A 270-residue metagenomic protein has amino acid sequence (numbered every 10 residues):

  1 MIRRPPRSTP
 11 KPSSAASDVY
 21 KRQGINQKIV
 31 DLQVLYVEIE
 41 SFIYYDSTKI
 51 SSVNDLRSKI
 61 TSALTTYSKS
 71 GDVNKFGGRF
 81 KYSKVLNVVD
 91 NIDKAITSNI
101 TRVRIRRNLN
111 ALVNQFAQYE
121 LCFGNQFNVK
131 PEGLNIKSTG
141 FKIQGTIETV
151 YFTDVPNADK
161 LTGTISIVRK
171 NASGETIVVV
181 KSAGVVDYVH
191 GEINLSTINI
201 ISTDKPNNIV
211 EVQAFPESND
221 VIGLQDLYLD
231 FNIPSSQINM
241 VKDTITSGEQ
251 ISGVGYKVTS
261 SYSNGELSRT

Functional and structural regions predicted by a protein language model:
M1-A16, Y20: Single conserved hydrophobic/aromatic residue that forms the stacking wall/gate of nucleotide- or nucleobase-binding
S17, E132-V179: Structural flexibility/helix-modulation signal
D18-R79, D226-T270: Acidic, glycine-rich low-complexity/disordered segments
V30, N54-G145, F152: An aromatic-glycine-centered, glycine-rich loop/turn in mixed alpha/beta architecture
Y45-S47, L109, A214-S218: Beta-strand elements of well-folded, non-transmembrane domains
S47-S51, N91, A95-T97, I193-L195 (+1 more regions): Short beta-strands and strand-coil junctions in structured, solvent-facing domains, enriched
L161-G163, S173-T270: Surface-exposed interaction regions enriched in Ser/Thr/Asp/Glu that occur as long low-complexity tracts or repetitive
